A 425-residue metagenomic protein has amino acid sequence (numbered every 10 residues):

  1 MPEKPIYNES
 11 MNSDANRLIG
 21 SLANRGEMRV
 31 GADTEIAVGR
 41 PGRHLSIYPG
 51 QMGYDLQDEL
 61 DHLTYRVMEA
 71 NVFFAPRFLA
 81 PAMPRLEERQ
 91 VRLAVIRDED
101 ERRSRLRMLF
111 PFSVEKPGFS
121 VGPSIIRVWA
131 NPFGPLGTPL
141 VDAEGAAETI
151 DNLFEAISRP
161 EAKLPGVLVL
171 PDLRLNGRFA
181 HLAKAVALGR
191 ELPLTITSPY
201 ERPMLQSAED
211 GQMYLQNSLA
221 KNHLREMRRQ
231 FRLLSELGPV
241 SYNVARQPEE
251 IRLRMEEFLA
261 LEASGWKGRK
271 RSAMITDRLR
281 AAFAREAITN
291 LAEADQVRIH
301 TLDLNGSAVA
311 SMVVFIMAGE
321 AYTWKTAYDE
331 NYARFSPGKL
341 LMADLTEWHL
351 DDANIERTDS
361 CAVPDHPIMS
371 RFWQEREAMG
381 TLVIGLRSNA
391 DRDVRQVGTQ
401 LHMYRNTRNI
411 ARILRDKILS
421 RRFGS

Functional and structural regions predicted by a protein language model:
P2-G42, A180-Q212, L350-G424: Active-site/acyl-donor-binding loops of N-acyltransferases
P2-S21, L140-R190, I196, P239 (+4 more regions): Intrinsically disordered, low-complexity, positively biased terminal segments
G39-R127, P171-R202, Q206-R334: A conserved beta-strand-loop-helix scaffold within acyl/acetyltransferase catalytic domains
P76-F78, P139-E144, S198-M204, R232-L237 (+7 more regions): Short C-terminal domain-edge/linker segments immediately following a structured domain
V91, D98, E115-S198, F315-I384: Acyl-donor binding region in acyl/amide transferases
F154-A156, N217-L224, R395-Y404: Short intrinsically disordered coil segments
